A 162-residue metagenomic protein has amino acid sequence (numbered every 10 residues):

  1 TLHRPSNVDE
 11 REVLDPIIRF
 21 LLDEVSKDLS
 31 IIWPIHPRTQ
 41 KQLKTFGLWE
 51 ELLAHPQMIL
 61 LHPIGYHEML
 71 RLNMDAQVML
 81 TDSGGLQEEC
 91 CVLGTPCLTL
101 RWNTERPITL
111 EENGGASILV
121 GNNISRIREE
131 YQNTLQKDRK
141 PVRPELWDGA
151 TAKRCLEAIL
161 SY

Functional and structural regions predicted by a protein language model:
T1-I31, T39-Y162: Nucleotide-activated sugar donor-binding and catalytic core shared by glycosyltransferases and related lipid-linked
H36: Conserved C-terminal portion of the radical SAM core fold that forms the substrate/S-adenosylmethionine-binding
